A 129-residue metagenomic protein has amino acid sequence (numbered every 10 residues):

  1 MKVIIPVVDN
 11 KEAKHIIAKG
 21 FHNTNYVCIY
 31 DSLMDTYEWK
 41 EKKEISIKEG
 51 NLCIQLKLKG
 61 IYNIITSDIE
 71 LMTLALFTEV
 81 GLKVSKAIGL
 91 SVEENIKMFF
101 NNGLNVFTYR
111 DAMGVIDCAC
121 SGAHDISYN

Functional and structural regions predicted by a protein language model:
M1-I47, L58-K59, E79, A87-N129: Non-catalytic interface/targeting segments
E44, E49-V80: Short HxH-centered metal-ligating active-site micro-motif
